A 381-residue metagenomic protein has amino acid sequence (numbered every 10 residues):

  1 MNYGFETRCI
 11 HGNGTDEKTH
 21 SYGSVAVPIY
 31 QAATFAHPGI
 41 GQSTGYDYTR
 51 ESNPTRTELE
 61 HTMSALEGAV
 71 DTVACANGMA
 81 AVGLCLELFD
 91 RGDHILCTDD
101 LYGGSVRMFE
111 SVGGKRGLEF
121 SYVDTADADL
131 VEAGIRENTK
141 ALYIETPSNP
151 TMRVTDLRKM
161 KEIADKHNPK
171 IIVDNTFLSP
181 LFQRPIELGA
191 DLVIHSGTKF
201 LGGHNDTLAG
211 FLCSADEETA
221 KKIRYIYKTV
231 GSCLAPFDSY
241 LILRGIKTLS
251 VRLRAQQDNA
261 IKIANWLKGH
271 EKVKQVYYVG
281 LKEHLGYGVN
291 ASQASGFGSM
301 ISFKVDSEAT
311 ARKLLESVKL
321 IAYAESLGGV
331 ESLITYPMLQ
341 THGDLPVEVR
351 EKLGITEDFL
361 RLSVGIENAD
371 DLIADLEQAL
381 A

Functional and structural regions predicted by a protein language model:
M1-N53, L59-T62: N-terminal "arm"/small-domain region of PLP-dependent enzymes with the aminotransferase-like
G14-K18, T72-K272, Y277: Conserved PLP-enzyme active-site core in the AAT-like
T34-F35, S214-E218, I246, V305-A309: Short loop segments at secondary-structure junctions
T34-G83, E87-L88, G104-S111: Conserved N-terminal alpha-helix of the aminotransferase class I/II PLP-enzyme fold
E137-K140, R252, A309, E316 (+1 more regions): PLP-dependent enzyme catalytic core of the Aspartate aminotransferase-like
V230-G231, V318-G328, A379-A381: A common structural junction motif
I242-V251, G298-D306, R361-G365: Short, well-ordered beta-strand elements within core beta-sheets of diverse protein domains
I261-E325, L345-E351: Conserved small-domain helix->loop->beta segment predominantly found in fold-type I
